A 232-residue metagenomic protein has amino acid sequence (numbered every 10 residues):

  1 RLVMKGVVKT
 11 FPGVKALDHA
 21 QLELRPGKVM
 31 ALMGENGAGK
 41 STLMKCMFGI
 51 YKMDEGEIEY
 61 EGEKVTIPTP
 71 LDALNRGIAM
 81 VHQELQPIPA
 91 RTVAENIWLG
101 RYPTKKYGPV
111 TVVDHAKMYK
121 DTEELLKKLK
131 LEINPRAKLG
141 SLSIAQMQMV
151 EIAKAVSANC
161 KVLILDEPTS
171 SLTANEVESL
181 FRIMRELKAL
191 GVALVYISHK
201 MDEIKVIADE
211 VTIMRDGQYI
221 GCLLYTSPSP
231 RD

Functional and structural regions predicted by a protein language model:
R1-S227: Glycine-rich phosphate-binding loops of nucleotide-dependent enzymes
P228-D232: A short, hydrophobic C-terminal helix/tail in secreted or cell-surface proteins
